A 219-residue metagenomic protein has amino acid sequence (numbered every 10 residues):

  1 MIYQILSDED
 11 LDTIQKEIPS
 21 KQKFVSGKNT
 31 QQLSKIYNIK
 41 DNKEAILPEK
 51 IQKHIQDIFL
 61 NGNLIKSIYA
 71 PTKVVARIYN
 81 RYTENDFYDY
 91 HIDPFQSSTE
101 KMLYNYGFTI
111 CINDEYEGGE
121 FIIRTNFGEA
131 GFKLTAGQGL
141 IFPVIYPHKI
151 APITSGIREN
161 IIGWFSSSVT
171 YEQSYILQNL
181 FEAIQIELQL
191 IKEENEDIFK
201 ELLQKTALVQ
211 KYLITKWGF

Functional and structural regions predicted by a protein language model:
M1-P71, I78, L177-F219: Non-heme Fe(II)/2-oxoglutarate
N63-N179: Catalytic core of non-heme Fe(II) oxygenases with the double-stranded beta-helix
